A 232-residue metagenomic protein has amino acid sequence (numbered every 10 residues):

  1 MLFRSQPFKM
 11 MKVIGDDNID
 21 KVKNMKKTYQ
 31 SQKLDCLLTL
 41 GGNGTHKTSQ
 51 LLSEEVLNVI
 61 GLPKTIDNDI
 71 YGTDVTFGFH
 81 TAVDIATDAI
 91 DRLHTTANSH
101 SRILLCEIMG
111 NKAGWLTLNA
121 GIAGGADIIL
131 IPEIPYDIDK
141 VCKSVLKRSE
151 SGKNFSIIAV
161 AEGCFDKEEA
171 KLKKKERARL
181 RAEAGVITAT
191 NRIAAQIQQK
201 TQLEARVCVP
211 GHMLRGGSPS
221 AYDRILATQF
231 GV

Functional and structural regions predicted by a protein language model:
S5-V59: N-terminal glycine-rich phosphate/adenylate-binding segment common to multiple enzyme folds
P7-F8, G42-T45, L57, L62-D69 (+3 more regions): Short, ordered loop/turn segments at secondary-structure junctions
T28, C36-G41, K47-L51, N58 (+2 more regions): Accessory alpha-helical/coil subdomains and C-terminal extensions that flank or cap enzyme catalytic cores
L62-V75, N98-S99, A123-G124: Acidic/polar active-site rim loop that often engages polyanionic ligands
G72-V83, S218-R224: Short beta-strand elements at the ligand-binding edges of bilobed clamshell
G185-V232: C-terminal non-catalytic interaction/assembly regions of soluble proteins
